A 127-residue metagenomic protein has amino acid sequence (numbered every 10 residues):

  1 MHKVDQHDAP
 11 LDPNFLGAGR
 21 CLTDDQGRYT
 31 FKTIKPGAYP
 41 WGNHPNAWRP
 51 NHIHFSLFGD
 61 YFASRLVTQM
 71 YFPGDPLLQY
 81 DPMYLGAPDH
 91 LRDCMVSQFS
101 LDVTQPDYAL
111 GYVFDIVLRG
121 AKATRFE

Functional and structural regions predicted by a protein language model:
M1-E127: Beta-strand-dominated extracellular/periplasmic modules and repeats in secreted or surface-exposed proteins
